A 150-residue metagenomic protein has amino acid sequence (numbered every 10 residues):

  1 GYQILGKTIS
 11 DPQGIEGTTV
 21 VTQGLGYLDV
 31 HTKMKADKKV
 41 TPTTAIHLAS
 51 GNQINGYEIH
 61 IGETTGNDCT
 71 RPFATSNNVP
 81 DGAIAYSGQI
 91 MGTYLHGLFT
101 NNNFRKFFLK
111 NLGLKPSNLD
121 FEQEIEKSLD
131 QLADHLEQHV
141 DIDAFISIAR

Functional and structural regions predicted by a protein language model:
G1-N55: Cysteine-nucleophile active-site neighborhood
Y2-Q3, T32-K33, I61-G66, G97-T100: Short, glycine-/Ser/Thr-/acidic-enriched flexible segments
I9, T32, G66, N102 (+1 more regions): Conserved NTP-handling cores and scaffolds of large molecular machines
G14-G17, T44-L48, T75-V79, K110-L114: Short, low-complexity, polar/charged sequence segments that are solvent-exposed and flexible
L25, I59, H96: Hydrophobic, well-ordered secondary-structure elements that form the walls of internal hydrophobic environments
K38, D68-T70, N102-F107: Short conserved micro-motifs at the rims of enzyme active sites and ligand-binding pockets
I46-G88: Catalytic beta-strand/loop cores that center a nucleophilic Ser/Cys/Thr and support acyl-enzyme chemistry
D81-R150: Acyltransferase
